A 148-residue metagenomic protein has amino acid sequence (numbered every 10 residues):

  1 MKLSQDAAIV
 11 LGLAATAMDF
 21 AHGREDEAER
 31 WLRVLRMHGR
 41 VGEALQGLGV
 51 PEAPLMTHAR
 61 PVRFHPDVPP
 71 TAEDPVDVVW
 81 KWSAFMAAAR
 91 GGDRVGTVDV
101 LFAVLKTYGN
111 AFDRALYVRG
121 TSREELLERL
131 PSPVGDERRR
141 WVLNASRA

Functional and structural regions predicted by a protein language model:
M1-A148: Histone-fold recognition with a strong bias for associated Lys/Arg-rich disordered tails
